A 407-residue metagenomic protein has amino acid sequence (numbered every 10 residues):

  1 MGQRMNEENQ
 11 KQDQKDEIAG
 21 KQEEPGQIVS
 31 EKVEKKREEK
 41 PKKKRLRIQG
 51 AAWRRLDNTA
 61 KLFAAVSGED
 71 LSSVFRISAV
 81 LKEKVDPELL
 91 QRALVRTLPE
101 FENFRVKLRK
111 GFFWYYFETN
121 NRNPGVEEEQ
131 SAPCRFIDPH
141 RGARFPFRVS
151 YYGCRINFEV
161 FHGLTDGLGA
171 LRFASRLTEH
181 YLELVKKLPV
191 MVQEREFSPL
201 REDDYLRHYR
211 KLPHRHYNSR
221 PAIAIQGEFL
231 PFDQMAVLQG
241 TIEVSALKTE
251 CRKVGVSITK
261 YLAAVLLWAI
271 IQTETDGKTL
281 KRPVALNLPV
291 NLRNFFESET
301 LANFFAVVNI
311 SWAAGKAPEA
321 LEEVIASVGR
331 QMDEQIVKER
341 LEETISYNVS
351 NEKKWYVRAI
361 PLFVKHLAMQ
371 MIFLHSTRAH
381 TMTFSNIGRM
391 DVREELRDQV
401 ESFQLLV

Functional and structural regions predicted by a protein language model:
G2-E8, K21-Y115, N121-R148, Q239 (+1 more regions): Acyl-thioester-dependent acyl-group transfer interface
G26, S30-N58, L164-R172, R176-T249: Non-catalytic, low-complexity flexible loops and terminal extensions
R76, C154-R155: Short acidic-rich active-site patches of cyclic nucleotide enzymes
K82-E100, E159-S175, Q239-D276: Acyl activation and transfer enzymes in specialized metabolism, enriched for ANL adenylate-forming modules
F112, G153-C154: Residue-level signal for tight coil/turn positions that link beta-strands
N157-E159, N309: Short hydrophobic beta-strand segments that form the core of ligand-binding sensory/regulatory domains
